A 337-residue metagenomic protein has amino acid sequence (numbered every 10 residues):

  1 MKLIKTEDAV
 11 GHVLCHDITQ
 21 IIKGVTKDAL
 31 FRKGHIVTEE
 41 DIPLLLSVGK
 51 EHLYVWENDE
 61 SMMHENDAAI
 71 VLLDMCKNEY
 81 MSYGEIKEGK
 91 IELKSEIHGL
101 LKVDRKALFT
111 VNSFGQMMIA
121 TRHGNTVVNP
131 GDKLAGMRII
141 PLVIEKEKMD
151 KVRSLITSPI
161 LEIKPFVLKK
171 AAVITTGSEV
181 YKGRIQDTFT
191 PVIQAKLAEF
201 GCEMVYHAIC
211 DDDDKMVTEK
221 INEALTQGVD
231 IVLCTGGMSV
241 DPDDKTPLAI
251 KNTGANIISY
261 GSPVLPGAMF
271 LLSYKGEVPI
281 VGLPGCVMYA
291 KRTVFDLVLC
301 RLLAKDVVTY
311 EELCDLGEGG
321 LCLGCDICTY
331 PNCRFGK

Functional and structural regions predicted by a protein language model:
M1-E88: Short, low-complexity N-terminal leaders and the immediately following helix N-cap/first helix
E7-G11, A29, Y83-I86, T126-V128 (+4 more regions): Solvent-exposed alpha-helices and their adjacent loops that cap or buttress functional pockets in soluble metabolic
K23, S47-E51, D74-M81, P130-K133 (+6 more regions): Generic secondary-structure signature for well-ordered alpha-helical cores
A29, K33, E85, L100-I119 (+2 more regions): C-terminal terminal segments
V55-W56, M81-I86, I144-K146, E203-H207 (+1 more regions): Flexible, glycine/charged-enriched surface loops at secondary-structure junctions
D59-F166: Extended, charged alpha/beta regions that create polyanion-binding interfaces
S158-D212, M216: Glycine-rich phosphate/diphosphate-binding loop of Rossmann-like nucleotide-binding domains
S178, V205-N332, G336: Short glycine/threonine-rich loop/turn motifs
